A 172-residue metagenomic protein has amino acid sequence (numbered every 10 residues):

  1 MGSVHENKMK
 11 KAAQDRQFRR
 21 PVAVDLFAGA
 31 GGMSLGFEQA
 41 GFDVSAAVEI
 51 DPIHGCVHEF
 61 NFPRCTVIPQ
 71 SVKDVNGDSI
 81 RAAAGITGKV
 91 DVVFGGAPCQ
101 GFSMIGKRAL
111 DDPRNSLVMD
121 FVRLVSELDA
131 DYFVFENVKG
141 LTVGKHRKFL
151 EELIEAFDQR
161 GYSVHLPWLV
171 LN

Functional and structural regions predicted by a protein language model:
M1-I50, H54, F62: S-adenosyl-L-methionine
A23-M33, F37, V72, T87-I105 (+1 more regions): Conserved proline-anchored active-site loop of SAM-dependent methyltransferases that bridges a beta-strand
E38, C56-E59, T66, I154 (+1 more regions): Class I S-adenosyl-L-methionine
D43-A46, C65-T66, S163-P167: Conserved beta-strand segments of alpha/beta enzyme cores
D51, Q70-N76, V170-N172: Conserved acidic residues
P52-V57, L117: Conserved short alpha-helix immediately C-terminal to the canonical SAM/SAH-binding motif I of Rossmann-like
C56-T87: S-adenosyl-L-methionine
D78-T87, M104-N172: Class I S-adenosyl-L-methionine
